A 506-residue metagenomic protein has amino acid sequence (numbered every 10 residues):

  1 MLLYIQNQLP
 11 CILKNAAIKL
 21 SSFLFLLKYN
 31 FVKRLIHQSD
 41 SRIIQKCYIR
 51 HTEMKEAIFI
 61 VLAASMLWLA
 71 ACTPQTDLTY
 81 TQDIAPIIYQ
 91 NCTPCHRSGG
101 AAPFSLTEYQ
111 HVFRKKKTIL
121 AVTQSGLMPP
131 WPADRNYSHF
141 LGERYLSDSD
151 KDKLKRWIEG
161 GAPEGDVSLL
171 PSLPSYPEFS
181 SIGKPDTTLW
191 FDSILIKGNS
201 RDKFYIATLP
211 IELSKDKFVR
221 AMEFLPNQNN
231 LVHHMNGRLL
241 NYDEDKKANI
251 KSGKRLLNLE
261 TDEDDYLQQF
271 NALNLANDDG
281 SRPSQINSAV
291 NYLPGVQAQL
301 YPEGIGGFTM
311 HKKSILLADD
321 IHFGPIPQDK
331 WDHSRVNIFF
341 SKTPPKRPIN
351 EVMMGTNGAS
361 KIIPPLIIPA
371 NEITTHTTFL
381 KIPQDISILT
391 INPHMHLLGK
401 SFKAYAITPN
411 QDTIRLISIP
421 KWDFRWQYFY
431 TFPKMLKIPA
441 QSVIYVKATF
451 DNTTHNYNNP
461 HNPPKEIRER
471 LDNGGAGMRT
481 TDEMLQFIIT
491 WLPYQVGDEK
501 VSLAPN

Functional and structural regions predicted by a protein language model:
I5, L9-C11, A17-L78: Bacterial Sec-dependent N-terminal signal peptides
C72-L209, L316-D320: Aromatic- and Gly/Pro-enriched helix-to-coil junctions and flexible linker segments
T123-L127, H234, V443-Y445: Conserved long hydrophobic alpha-helices within structured protein cores
I182-T309, I315-L316, D320-A440, K447-F487 (+1 more regions): His-enriched metal-coordination microenvironments in redox/metal-binding proteins
T490-P493: Active-site-adjacent segment of 2-oxoglutarate/Fe(II) JmjC oxygenases
V496-P505: Short, low-complexity, Pro/Ser/Thr/Gly-rich segments in the mature regions of secreted, periplasmic
